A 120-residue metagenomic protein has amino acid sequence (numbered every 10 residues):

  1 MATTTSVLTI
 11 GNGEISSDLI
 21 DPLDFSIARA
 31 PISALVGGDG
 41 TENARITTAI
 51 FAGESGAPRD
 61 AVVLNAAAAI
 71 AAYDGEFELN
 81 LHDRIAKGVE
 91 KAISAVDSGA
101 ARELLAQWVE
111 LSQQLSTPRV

Functional and structural regions predicted by a protein language model:
M1-V120: Glycine-rich anion-binding loops and their surrounding alpha/beta cores
